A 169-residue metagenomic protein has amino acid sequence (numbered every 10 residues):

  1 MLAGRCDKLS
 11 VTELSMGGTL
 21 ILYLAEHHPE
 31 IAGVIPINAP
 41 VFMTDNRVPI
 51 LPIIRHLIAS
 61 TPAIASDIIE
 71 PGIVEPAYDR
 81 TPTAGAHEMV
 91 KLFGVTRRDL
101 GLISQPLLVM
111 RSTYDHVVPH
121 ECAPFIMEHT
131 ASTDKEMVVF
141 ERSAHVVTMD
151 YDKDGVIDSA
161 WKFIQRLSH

Functional and structural regions predicted by a protein language model:
E13-G17, I21: Gly/Ala-rich beta-loop-alpha elbow adjacent to hydrolase catalytic centers
T19, I35-D45: Active-site nucleophile loop of the alpha/beta-hydrolase fold
P82-D99, Q105: Active-site nucleophile elbow and catalytic-triad environment of alpha/beta-hydrolase enzymes
I103, V109-R111, D115: Short beta-strand/loop motif that positions the catalytic acidic residue of the alpha/beta-hydrolase fold
H116-C122: Conserved alpha/beta-hydrolase "acid-adjacent" motif
P124, E128-V146: Catalytic histidine neighborhood in serine/cysteine hydrolases with alpha/beta-hydrolase-type architecture
E141-H169: Catalytic active-site module of serine/aspartate enzymes centered on a nucleophile-bearing elbow/loop
